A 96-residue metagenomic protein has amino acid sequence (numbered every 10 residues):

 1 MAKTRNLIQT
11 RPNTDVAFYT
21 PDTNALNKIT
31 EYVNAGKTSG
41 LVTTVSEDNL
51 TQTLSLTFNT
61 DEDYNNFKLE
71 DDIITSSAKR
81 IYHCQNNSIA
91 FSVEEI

Functional and structural regions predicted by a protein language model:
M1-L69, I73, S88-I96: Short S/T/G/P-rich N-terminal loop/turn motif that feeds into the first structured element of a domain
I74-I81: C-terminal structural segments of small proteins and small subunits
Y82-S88: Short edge beta-strand segments in beta-sheet-rich domains
